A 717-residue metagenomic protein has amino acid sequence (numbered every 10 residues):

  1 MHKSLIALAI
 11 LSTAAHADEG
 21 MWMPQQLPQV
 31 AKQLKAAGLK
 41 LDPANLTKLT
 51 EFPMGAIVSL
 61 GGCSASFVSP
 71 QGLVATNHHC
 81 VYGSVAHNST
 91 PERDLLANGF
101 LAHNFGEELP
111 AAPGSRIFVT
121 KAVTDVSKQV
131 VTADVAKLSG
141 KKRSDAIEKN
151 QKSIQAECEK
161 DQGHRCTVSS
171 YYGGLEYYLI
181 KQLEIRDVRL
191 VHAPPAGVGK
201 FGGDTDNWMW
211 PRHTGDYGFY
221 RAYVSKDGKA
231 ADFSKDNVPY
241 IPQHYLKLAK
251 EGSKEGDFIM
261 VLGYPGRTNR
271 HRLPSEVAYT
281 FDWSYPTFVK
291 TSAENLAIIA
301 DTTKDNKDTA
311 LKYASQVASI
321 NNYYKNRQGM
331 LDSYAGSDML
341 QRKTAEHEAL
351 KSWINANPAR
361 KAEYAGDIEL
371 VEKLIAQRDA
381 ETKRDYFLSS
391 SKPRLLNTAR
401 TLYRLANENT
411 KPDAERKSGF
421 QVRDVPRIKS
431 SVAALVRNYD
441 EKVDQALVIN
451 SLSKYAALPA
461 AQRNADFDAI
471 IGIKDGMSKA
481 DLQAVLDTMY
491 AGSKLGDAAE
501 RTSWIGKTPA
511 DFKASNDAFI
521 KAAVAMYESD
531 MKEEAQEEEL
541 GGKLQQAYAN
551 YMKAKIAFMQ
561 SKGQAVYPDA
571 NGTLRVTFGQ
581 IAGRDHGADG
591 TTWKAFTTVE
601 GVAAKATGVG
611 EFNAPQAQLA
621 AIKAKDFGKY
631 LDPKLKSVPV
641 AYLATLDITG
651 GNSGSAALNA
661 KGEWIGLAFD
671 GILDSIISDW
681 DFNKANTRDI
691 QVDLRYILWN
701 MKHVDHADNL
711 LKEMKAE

Functional and structural regions predicted by a protein language model:
M1-A7: Sec-dependent signal peptide recognition, specifically the positively charged N-region followed immediately by
H2, S12-E717: Terminal presequence/propeptide segments associated with secretion/organelle targeting and zymogen/polyprotein
